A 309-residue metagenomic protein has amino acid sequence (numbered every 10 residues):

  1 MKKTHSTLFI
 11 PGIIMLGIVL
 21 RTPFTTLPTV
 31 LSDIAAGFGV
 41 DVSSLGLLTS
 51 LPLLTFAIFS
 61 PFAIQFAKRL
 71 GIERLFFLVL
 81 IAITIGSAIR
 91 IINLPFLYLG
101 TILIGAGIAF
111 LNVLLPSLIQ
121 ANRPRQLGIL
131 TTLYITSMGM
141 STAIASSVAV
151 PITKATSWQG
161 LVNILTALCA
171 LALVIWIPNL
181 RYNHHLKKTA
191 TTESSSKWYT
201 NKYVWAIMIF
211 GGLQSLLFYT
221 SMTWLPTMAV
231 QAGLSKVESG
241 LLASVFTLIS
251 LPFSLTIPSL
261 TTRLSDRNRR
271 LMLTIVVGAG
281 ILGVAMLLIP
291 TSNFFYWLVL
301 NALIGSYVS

Functional and structural regions predicted by a protein language model:
L8-V42, S60-A63, S221-P226: Extracytoplasmic
L27-P28, K202-P252: Extracytoplasmic gate region of multi-pass secondary transporters
S50-A63, S244-T256: Central cavity-lining transmembrane alpha-helices of secondary-active solute carriers, predominantly the Major
I58-L94: Conserved MFS/SLC helix-loop-helix module at the cytosolic interface between two early adjacent transmembrane helices
F59-G71, F253-R267: Helix-to-loop junctions at the C-terminal end of transmembrane segments in multipass secondary transporters
I102-T136: Cytoplasmic helix-loop-helix junction between adjacent transmembrane helices in 12-TM secondary transporters
R125-Q126, L130-R181, W224: Helix-loop-helix hairpin linking two adjacent transmembrane segments in secondary transporters
R267-S309: C-terminal transmembrane helical hairpin of 12-TM major facilitator-type secondary transporters
